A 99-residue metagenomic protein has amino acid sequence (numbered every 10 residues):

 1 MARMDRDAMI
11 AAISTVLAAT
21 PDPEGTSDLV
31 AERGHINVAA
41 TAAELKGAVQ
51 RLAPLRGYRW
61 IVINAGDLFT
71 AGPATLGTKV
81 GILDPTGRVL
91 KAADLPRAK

Functional and structural regions predicted by a protein language model:
M1-V30: Acidic-basic catalytic patches of nuclease active cores, encompassing PD-(D/E)XK and other metal-cofactor nuclease
D28-A31, A92-D94: Short, solvent-exposed polar/charged micro-motifs at secondary-structure junctions
V30-A40: Short, basic, glycine/proline-bearing loop/turn elements
A39-P85: Catalytic cores of nucleic-acid endonucleases
T78-K99: Charged, structured surface patches that assemble and position nucleic-acid processing machinery
